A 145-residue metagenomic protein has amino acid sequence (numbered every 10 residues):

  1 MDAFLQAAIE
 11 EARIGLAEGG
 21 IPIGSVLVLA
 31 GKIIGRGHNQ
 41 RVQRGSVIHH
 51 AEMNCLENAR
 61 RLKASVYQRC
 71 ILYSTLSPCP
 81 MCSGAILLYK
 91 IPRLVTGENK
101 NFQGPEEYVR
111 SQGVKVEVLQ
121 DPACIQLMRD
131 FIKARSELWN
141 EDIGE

Functional and structural regions predicted by a protein language model:
M1-G15, Q68, P78, L87-E145: Zinc-dependent deaminase
A17-I23: A short helix-loop-beta-strand connector motif used in the catalytic cores of GNAT acetyltransferases and, in some
I23-G31: Short beta-strand scaffold segments in enzyme catalytic cores
I34-R41: Short beta->alpha transition motifs characteristic of CBS
Q43-N54: A short, polar/charged loop-to-alpha-helix boundary motif
E52-L76: Mobile, glycine- and charge-enriched loop segments and immediately flanking short secondary-structure elements within
C55, C79-C82, I86: Short cysteine clusters
